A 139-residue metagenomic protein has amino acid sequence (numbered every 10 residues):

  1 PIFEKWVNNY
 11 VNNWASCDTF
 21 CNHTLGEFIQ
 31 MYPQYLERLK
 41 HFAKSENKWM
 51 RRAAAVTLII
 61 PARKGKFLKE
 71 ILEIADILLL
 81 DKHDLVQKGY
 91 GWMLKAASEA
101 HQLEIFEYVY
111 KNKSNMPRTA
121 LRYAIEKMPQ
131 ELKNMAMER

Functional and structural regions predicted by a protein language model:
P1-R139: Alpha-helical scaffold domains
